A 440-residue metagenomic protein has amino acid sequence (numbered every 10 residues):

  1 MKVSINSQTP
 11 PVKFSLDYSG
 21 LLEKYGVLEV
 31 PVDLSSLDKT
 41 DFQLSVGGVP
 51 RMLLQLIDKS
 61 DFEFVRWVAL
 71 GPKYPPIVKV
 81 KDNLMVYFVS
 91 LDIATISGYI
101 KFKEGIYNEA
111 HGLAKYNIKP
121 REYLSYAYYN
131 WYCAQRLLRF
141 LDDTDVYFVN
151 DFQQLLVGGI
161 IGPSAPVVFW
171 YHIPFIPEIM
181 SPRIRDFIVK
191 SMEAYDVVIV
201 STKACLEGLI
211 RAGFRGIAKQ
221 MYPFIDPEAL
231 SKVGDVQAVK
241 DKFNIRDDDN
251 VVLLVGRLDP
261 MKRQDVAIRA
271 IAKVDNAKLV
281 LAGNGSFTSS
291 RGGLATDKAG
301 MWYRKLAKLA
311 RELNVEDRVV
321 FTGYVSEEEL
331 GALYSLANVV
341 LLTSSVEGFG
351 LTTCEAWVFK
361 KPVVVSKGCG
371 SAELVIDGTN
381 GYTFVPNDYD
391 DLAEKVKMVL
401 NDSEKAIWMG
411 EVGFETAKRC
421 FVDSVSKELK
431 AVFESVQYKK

Functional and structural regions predicted by a protein language model:
A204, F224: Carbohydrate-associated surface elements
R246-K262, I268-I271, V280-A282: Conserved donor-binding/catalytic core segment of Leloir-type glycosyltransferases
G292-V325: Nucleotide-activated donor-binding/catalytic signature segment of Leloir-type glycosyltransferases, i.e., the conserved
A332-A337: Short alpha-helical donor nucleotide-sugar binding micro-motif in glycosyltransferases
S345: Aromatic "clamp/platform" in nucleotide-sugar-dependent glycosyltransferases that forms part of the donor/acceptor
T353, P362-V365: Short hydrophobic beta-strand element within catalytic cores of glycosyltransferases and related nucleotide-activated
D377-G378, Y382-Y389, M398-S403: Conserved acidic donor-binding segment of nucleotide-sugar-dependent glycosyltransferases
D391, M398, K405-R419, A431: A short, well-ordered alpha-helix in the C-terminal region of glycosyltransferases
